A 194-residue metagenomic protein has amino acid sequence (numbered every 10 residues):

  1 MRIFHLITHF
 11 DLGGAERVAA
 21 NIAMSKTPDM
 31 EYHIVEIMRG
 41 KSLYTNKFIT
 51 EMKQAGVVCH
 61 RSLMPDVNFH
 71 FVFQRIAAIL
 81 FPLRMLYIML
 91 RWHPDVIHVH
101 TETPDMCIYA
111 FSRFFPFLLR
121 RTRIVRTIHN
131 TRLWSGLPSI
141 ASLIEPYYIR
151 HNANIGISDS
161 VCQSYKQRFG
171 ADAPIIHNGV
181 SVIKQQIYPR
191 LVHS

Functional and structural regions predicted by a protein language model:
R2, D95-V96: Structural motif
H5-R75, K166: N-terminal strand-loop element at the rim of the active site of nucleotide-sugar-dependent glycosyltransferases
K47-T50, Q185-S194: A short helix/loop element that forms part of the nucleotide-sugar donor recognition site in Leloir-type
F73, M89, L118-I155, Q163-F169: A conserved, positively charged/aromatic
M89, H93-D95: Proline-aspartate-enriched helix->loop->beta-strand connector
H98-V99, G156-I157: Short beta-strand scaffold positions
V99-Y109, I128: Short His-centered aromatic/hydrophobic patch
S160, G179: Carbohydrate-associated surface elements
